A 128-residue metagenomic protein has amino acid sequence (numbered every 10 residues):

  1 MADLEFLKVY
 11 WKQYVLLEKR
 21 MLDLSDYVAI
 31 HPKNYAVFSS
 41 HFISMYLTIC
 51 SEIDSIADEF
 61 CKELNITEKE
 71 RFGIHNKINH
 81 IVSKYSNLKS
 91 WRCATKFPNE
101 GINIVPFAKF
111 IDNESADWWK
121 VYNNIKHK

Functional and structural regions predicted by a protein language model:
M1-T48, E59: Charged alpha-helical initiation segments
D54-K120, N124-K128: Short non-catalytic regulatory patches outside canonical folded cores
